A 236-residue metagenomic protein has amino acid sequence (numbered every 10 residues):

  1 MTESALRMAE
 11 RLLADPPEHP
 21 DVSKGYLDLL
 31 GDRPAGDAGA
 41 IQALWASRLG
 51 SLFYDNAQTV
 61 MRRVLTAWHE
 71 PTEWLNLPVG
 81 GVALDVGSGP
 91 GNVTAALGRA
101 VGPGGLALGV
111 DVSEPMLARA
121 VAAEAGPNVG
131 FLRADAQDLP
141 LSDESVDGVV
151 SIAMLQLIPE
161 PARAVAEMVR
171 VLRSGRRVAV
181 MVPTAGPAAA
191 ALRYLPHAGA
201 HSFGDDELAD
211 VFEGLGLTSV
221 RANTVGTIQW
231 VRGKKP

Functional and structural regions predicted by a protein language model:
M1-I41: N-terminal auxiliary segments of SAM/dcSAM-dependent transferases
V60-V79, A96: Conserved alpha-helix/loop element of class I SAM-dependent methyltransferases that forms part of the SAM/SAH-binding
V82-D138: Class I SAM-dependent methyltransferase SAM/SAH-binding core
Q137-G148: A short acidic, Gly/Pro-enriched loop at the edge of an enzyme's catalytic core that lines a small-molecule cofactor
G148-P161: A short SAM/SAH-binding and catalytic strip from SAM-dependent methyltransferases
A162-R177: A short glycine-rich, Lys/Arg-flanked "PGG" loop and its adjoining helix->strand segment in the class I
R177-S202: Conserved class I S-adenosyl-L-methionine
A200-L215: Short alpha-helix
